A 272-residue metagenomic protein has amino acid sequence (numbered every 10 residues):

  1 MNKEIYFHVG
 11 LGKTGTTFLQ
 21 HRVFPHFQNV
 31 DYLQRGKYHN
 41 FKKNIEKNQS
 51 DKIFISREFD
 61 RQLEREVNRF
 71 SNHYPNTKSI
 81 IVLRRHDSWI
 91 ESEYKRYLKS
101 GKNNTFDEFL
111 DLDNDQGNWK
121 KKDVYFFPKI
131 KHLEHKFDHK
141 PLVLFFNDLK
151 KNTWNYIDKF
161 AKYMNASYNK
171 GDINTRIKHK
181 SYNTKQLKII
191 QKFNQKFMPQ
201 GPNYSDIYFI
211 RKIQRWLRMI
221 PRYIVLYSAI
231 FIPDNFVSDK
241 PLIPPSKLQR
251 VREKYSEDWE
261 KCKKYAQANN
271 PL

Functional and structural regions predicted by a protein language model:
N2-L272: Anion-recognition interface
